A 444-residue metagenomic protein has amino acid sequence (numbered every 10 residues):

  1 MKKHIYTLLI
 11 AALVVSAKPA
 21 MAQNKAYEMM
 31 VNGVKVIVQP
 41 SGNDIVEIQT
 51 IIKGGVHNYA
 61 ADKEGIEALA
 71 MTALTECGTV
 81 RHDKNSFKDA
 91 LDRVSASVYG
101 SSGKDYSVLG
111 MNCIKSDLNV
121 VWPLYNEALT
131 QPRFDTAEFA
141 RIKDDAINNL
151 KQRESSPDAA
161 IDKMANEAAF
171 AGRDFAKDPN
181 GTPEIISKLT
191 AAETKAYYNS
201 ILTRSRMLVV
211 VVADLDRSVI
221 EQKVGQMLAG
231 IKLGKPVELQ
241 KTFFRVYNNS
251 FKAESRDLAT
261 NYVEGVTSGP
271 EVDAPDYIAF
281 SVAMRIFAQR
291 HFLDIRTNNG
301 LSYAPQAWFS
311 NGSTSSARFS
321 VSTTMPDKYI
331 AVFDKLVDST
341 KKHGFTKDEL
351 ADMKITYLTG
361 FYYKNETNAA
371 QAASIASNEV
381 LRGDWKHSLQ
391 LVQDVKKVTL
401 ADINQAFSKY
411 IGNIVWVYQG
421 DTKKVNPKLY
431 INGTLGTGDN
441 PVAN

Functional and structural regions predicted by a protein language model:
Q49-N112, D178, I286-L301: M16/MPP (pitrilysin/insulinase) zinc-metallopeptidase core fold and M16-derived inactive scaffolds
L74-A159, K195-S205, A331, K335: Active-site-adjacent, His/Asp/Glu-enriched structural segments that form or flank metal-binding and acid/base networks
E76-R81, N112-K143, F309-K364, L435-N444: M16/insulysin-pitrilysin zinc metalloprotease superfamily fold
I147-K163, Y247-T260, T297-N298, H343-Q393: Short acidic/His-enriched helical or mixed secondary-structure segments at domain edges of catalytic enzymes and some
E154-T203, V224, A304, K364-D394: Scaffold signal of the M16-like zinc-metallopeptidase fold and its non-catalytic homologs
A171, P179, R204-E271, K423-N444: An aromatic/glycine/proline-enriched structural segment found at the starts of mature extracellular/organellar domains
L208-V211, S320, A351-N444: C-terminal regions of mature proteins
E264-V266, M284-T323: A structural supersecondary motif
